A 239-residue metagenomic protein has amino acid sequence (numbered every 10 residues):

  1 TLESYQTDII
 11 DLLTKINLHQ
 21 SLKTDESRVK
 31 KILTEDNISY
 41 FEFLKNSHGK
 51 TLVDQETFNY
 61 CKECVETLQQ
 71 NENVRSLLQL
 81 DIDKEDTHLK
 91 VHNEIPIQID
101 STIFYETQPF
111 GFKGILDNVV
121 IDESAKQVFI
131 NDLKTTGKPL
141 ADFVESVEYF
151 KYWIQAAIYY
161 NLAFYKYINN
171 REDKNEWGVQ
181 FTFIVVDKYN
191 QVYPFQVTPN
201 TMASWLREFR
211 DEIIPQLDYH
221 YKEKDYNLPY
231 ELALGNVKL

Functional and structural regions predicted by a protein language model:
T1-I115: Metal-dependent nuclease catalytic cores that hydrolyze phosphodiester bonds in DNA/RNA, characterized by
L2-R28, H48, E145-W153, I158-L239: Metal-dependent nuclease catalytic regions and adjoining charged, substrate-binding loops involved in nucleic-acid end
F41-F43, F58-Y60, F104, F110-F112 (+7 more regions): Phenylalanine-focused residue identity feature
T51-Q55, Q70, P139-L140, Q196-A203: General structural signal for secondary-structure boundaries
V53, E123, E176-G178: Short edge beta-strand segments in beta-sheet-rich domains
Q69-L77, D100-S101, I121-E123, N161-N170: Short regulatory "switch" loops immediately downstream of catalytic or recognition motifs within protein catalytic
E85-I95, K126, W177-Q180, Q191: Generic structural motif recognizing short loop/turn segments at the entrances and edges of beta-strands
K90-W153: Non-catalytic protein-protein interaction segments used by genome-maintenance enzymes to assemble and couple activities
